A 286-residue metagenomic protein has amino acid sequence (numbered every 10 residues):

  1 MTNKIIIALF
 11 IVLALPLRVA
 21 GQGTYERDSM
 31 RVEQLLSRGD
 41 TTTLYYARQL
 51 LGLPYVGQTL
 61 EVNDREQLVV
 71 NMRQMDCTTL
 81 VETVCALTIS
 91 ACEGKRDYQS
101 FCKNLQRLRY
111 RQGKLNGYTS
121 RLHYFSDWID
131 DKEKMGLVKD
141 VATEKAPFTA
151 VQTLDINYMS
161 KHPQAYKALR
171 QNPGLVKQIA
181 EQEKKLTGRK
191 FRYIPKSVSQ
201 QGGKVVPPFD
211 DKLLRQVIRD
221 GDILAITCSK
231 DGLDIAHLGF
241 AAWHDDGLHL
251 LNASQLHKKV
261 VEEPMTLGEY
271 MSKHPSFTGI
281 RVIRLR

Functional and structural regions predicted by a protein language model:
M1-T24: Bacterial Sec-dependent N-terminal signal peptides
Q22-R38: Short N-terminal segments immediately surrounding and downstream of signal-peptide cleavage
L36-L51: Sequence/structural signature of beta-propeller domains
R48, V62-D64, D220, A225: Short, hydrophobic/aliphatic alpha-helical segments
Y55-V198, W243, G247, N252-Q255: Acidic/His-rich structured neighborhood in mature extracellular/periplasmic domains
G202-L214: Short alpha-helix capping/helix-loop boundary micro-motifs
Q216-R286: C-terminal soluble interaction/assembly domains
